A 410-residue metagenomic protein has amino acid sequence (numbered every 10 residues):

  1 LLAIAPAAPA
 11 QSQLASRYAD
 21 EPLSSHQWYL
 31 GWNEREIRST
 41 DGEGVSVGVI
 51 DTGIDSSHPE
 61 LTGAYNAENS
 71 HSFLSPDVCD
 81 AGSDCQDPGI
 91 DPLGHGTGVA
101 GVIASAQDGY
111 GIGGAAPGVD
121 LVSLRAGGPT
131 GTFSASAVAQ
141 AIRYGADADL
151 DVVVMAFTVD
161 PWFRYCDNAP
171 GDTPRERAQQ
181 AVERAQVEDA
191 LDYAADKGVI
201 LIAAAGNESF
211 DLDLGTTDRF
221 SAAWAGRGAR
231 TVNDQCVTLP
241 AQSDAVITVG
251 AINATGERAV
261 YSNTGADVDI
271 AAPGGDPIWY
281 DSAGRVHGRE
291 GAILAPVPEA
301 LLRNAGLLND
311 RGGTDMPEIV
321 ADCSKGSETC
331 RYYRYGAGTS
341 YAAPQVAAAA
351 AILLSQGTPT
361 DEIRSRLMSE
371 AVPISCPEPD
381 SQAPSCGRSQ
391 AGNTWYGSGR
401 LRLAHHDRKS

Functional and structural regions predicted by a protein language model:
L1-A10: Secretory targeting and sorting signals
L14-V119, Q140-E183, N207-R219, G228-A229 (+2 more regions): Active-site core segment of subtilase-fold serine proteases
E43-S46, P117-V122, D147-V153, A195-L201 (+3 more regions): Loop/turn elements at helix/coil->beta-strand transitions in domains of secreted/extracellular proteins
A104-S105, A347-S355: Short glycine/serine- and small hydrophobic-enriched flexible loop segments
E176-L201, Q235-A245: Catalytic-core regions built around general acid/base machinery
V199, G226-A351: Extracellular S/T/G-rich loop segment that most often corresponds to the catalytic His/Ser-adjacent loop
G357-G392: An often Trp-containing, charged/polar helix-loop segment at the C-terminal end of enzyme catalytic cores
S410: Conserved small/polar residues in nucleotide/adenosyl-binding loops
